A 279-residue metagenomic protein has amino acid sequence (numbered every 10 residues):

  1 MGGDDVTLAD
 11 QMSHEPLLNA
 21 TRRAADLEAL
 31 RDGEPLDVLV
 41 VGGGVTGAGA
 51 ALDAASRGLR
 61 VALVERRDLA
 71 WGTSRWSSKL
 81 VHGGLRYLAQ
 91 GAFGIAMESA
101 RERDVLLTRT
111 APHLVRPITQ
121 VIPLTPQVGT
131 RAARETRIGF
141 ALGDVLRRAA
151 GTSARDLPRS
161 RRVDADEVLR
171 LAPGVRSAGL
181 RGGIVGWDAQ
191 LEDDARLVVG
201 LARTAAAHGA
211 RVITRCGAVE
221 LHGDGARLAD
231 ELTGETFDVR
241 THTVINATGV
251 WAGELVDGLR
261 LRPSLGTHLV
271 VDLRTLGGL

Functional and structural regions predicted by a protein language model:
M1-V38, D53-R57: Extreme N-terminal leader/targeting segments of oxidoreductases
R31-T46, A62: Beta1/beta-strand and adjacent pyrophosphate-binding region of the FAD-binding site in flavoprotein oxidoreductases
V40-V41, V239-G249: Short hydrophobic core segments
A55-R75: Glycine-rich FAD pyrophosphate-binding loop
K79-L171: Dinucleotide-binding Rossmann-like beta1-alpha1 core, especially the glycine-rich loop that anchors the ADP
I184-H242: Helical element adjacent to the flavin cofactor pocket in flavoenzyme catalytic cores
N246-G258: Flavin (primarily FAD) binding-site architecture
L259-G278: Central beta-strand plus flanking loop segment that forms part of the substrate or channel wall within the catalytic
